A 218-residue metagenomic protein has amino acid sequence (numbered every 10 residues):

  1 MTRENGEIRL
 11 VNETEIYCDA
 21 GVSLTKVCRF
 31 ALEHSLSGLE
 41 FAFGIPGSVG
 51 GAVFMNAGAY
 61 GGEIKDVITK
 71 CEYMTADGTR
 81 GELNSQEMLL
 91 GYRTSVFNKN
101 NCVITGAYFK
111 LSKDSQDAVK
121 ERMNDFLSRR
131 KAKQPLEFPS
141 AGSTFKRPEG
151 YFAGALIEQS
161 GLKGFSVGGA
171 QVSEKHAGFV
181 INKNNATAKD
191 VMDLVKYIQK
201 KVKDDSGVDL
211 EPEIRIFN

Functional and structural regions predicted by a protein language model:
M1-E7, F54-S85, N100-G106: Structural signature of FAD isoalloxazine-binding scaffolds in flavoprotein oxidoreductases
M1-V49: Anion-binding (especially nucleotide phosphate/pyrophosphate-binding) glycine-rich loop and adjoining beta-alpha core
R9, E40, E72, I214-R215: Residues embedded in well-ordered beta-strands within globular domains across many folds
E15-D19, F43-V53, M88, A118-F126: Short N-terminal helix-initiation segments at or just after the protein's N-terminus
V22, I45-A52, A59-G62, S143 (+3 more regions): Gly/Ser/Thr-rich helix-start
A31-T69, T75, S140: A gly/ser-rich beta-alpha-beta helix-loop segment of oxidoreductase catalytic cores
M74-D193, Y197-N218: Phosphate/pyrophosphate- and phosphate-bearing ligand-binding catalytic cores of soluble enzymes
